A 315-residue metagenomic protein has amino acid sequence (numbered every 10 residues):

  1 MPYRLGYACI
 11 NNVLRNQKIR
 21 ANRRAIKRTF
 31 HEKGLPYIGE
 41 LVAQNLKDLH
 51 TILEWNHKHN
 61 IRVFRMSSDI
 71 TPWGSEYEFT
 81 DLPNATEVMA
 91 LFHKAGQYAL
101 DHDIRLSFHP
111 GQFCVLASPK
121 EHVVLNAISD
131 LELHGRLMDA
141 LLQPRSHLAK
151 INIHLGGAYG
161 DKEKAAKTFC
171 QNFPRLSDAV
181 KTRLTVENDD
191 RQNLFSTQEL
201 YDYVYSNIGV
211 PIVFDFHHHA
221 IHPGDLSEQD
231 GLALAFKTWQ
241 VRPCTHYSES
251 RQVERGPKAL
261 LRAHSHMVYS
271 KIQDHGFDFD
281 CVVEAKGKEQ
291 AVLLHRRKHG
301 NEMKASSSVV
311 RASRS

Functional and structural regions predicted by a protein language model:
M1-R105, C114-Q143, H147, R175 (+4 more regions): Alpha/beta catalytic barrel-like cores
H109, D215, C281: Conserved, mostly hydrophobic/aromatic
G111-F113, I153-H154: Short linear capping/connector segments at secondary-structure termini
L133, G160-R175, D190-F195: Active-site glycine-rich loop that binds ribose-phosphate moieties when present
A149-E163, E254-L261: Glycine-rich phosphate-binding "P-loop"
N152-H154, R183-D190, V213, E284: Catalytic beta/alpha-barrel core
A166-T185, V210-P211, F216-H217: Catalytic pocket-lining loop regions of alpha/beta-barrel enzymes, especially the amidohydrolase/enolase/GH5 lineages
Q192, H217-P223: Short acidic, Gly/Ser-rich segments with clustered Asp/Glu that frequently serve as metal-coordination loops in enzyme
